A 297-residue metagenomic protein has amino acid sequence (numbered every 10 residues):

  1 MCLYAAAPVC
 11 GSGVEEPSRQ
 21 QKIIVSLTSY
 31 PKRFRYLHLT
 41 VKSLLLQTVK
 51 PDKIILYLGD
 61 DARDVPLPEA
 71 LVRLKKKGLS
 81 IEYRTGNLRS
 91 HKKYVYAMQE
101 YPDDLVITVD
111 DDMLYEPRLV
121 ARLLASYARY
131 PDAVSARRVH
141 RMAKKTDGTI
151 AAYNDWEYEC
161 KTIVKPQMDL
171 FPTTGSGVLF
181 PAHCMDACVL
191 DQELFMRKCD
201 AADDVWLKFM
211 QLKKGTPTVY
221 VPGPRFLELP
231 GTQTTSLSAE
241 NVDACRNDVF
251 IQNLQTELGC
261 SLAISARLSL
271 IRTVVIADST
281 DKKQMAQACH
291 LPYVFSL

Functional and structural regions predicted by a protein language model:
M1-S43: N-proximal low-complexity "stem/linker" segments adjacent to membrane-targeting elements
S18-Q20, L194-F295: C-terminal catalytic/acceptor-binding lobe
K22-S26, K53, W206: Cell-envelope/extracellular polymer assembly enzymes that use nucleotide-activated donors
K42-P51: Short, acidic, metal-binding catalytic loop of nucleotide-sugar glycosyltransferases
I55-G59, A136: Short internal beta-strands
G59-D103: Active-site-proximal specificity loops/subdomain of glycosyltransferases
D104-D112: Short beta-strand-to-loop acidic/aromatic patch adjacent to the donor-nucleotide binding site
E116-Q192: Conserved catalytic core of nucleotide-sugar-dependent glycosyltransferases
